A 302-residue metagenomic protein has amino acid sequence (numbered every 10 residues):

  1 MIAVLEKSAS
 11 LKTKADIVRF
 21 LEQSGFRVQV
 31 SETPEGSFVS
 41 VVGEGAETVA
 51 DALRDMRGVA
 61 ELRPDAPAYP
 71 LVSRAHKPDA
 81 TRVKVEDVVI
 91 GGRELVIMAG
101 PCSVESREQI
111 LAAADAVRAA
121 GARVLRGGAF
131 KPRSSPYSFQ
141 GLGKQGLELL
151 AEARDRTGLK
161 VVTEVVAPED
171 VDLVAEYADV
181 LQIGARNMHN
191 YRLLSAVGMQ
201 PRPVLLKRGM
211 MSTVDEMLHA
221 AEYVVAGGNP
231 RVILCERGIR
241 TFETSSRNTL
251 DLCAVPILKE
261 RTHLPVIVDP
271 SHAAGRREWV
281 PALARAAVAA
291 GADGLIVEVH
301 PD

Functional and structural regions predicted by a protein language model:
M1-I97: Non-catalytic terminal accessory/regulatory regions of metabolic enzymes
E6, L142, G158-E169, D179-Y191 (+3 more regions): Catalytic beta/alpha-barrel core
L53, G100, L125, V174 (+3 more regions): Conserved, mostly hydrophobic/aromatic
K84-C102, A129-P136, K259-V268: N-terminal small/glycine-rich loop or linker at the start of catalytic domains across soluble metabolic enzymes
V85, Q200-V299: Catalytic alpha/beta core domains of metabolic enzymes, predominantly
E94-A112, S135-G141, L159-E164, A185 (+2 more regions): Active-site mouth loops of central-metabolism enzymes
R126-K144, H300-D302: Glycine-rich, proline-tolerant flexible connector loops at the mouths of alpha/beta enzymes
F139-T163, A196-P203, L252-V266: Alpha-helix-loop-beta-strand connector modules within alpha/beta enzyme cores
